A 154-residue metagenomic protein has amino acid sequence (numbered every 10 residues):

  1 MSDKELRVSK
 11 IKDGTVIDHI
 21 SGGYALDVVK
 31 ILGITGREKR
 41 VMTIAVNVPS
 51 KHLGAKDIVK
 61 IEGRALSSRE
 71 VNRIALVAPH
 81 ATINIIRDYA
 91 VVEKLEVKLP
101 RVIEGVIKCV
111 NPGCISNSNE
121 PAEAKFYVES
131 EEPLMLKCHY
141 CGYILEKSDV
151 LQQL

Functional and structural regions predicted by a protein language model:
S2-L95: Interaction interfaces in information-processing and related assembly proteins
V91-L154: Cys/His-clustered metal-coordination modules, chiefly Zn-binding fingers
